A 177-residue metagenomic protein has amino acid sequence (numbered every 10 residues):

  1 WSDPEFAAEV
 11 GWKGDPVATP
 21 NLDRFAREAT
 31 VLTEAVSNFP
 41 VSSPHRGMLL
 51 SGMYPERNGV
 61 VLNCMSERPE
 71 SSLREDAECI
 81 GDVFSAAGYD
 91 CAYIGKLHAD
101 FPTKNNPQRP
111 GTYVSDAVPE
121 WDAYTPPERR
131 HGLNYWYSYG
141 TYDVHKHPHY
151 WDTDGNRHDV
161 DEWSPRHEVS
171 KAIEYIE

Functional and structural regions predicted by a protein language model:
W1-E177: Formylglycine-dependent sulfatase
